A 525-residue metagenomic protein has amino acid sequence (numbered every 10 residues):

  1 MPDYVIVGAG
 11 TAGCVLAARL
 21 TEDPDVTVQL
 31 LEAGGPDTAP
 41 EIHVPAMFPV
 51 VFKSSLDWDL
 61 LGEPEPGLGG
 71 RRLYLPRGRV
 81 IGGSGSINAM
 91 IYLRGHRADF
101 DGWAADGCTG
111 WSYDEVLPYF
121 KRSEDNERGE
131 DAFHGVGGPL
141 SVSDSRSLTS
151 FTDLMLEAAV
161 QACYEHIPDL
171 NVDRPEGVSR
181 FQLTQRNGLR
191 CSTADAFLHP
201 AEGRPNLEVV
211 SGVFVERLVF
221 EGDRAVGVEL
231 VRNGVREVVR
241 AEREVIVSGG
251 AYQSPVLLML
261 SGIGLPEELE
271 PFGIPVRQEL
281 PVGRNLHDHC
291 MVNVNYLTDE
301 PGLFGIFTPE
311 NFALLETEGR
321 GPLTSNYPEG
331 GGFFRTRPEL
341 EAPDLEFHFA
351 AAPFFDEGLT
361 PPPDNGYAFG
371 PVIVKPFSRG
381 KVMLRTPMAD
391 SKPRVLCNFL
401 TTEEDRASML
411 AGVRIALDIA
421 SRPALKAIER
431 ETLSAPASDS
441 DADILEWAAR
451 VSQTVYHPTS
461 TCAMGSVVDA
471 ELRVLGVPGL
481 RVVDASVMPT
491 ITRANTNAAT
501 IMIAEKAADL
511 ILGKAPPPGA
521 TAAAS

Functional and structural regions predicted by a protein language model:
M1-K121, E279-G283, H289-T298: N-terminal glycine-rich phosphate/pyrophosphate-binding loop and immediately adjacent elements
G10-T11, V15, R146, A251-Y252 (+2 more regions): Residue-level detector of alpha-helix initiation sites
D23-T27, G34-A39, L218, G227-L314: Glycine-rich loop(s) and the adjacent beta-strand/alpha-helix scaffold that form part
P45-F48, L61, V178-L189, V210-E221 (+5 more regions): A glycine-rich dinucleotide-binding beta-alpha-beta segment and adjacent secondary-structure elements that constitute
A104-A225, V231, N293-N311, A435-P436: Conserved redox-cofactor binding core of oxidoreductases
A159, G273, I415-S421, E505-P517: Internal hydrophobic alpha-helix adjacent to the cofactor/substrate pocket in enzyme cavities
N295-M409, S452-S460, V482-A485, P489-I491: FAD cofactor-binding and catalytic pocket of flavoenzymes
I491-I511: A conserved FAD-binding loop/helix module that cradles the flavin
